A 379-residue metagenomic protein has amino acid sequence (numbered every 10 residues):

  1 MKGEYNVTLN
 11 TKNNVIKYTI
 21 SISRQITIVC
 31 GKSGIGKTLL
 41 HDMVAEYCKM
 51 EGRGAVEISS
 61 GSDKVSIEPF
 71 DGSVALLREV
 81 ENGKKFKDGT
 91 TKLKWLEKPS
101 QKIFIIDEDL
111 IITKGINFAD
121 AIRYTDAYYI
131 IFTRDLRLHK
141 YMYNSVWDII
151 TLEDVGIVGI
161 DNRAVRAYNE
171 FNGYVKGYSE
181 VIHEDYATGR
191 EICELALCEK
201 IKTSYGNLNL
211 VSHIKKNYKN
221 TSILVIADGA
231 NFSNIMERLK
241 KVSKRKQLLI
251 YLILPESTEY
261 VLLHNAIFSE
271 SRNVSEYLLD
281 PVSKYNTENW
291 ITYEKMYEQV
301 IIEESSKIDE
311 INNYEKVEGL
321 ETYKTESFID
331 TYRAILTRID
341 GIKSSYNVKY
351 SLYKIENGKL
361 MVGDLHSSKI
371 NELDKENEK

Functional and structural regions predicted by a protein language model:
M1-Y18, T151-D154, V158-I160: N-terminal pre-Walker A segment at the start of P-loop NTPase domains
V29: Hydrophobic anchor at the beta1->P-loop junction of P-loop NTPases
S33: The conserved Walker
K37: Conserved lysine of the Walker
L40-H41: Post-Walker A alpha-helix
S73-N117: Conserved P-loop NTPase "ATPase switch" module shared by AAA+ and STAND
L110-I111, F118, T151-K379: Acidic, divalent-metal-binding catalytic cores of TOPRIM and closely related two-metal-ion phosphodiester/pyrophosphate
I122-I150: Sensor-1/coupling segment of RecA-like P-loop NTPase cores
